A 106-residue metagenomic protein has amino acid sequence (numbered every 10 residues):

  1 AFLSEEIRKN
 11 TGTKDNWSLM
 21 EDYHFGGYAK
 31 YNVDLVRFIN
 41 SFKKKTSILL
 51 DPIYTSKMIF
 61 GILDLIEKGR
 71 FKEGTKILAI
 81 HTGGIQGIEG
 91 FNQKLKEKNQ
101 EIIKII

Functional and structural regions predicted by a protein language model:
A1-W17, I80-I106: Glycine-rich phosphate/pyrophosphate-binding loop at beta-loop-alpha junctions
K14-E73: Active-site-adjacent helical/loop segments in soluble small-molecule enzymes
K76-L78: Conserved beta-strand elements of the Class I
